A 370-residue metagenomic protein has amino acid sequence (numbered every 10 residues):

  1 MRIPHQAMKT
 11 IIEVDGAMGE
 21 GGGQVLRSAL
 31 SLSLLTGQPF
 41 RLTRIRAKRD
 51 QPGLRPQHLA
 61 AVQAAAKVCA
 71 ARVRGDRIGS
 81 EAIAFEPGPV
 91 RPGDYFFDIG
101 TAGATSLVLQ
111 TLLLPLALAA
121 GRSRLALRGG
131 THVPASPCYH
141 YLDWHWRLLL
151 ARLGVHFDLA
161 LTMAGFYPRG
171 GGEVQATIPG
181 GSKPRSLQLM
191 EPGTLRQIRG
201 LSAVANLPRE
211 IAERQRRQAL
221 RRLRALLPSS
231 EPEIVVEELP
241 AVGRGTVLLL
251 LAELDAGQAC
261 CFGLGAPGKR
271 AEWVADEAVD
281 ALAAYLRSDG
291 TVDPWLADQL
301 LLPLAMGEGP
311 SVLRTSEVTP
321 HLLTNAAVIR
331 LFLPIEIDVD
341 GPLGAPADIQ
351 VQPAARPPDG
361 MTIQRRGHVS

Functional and structural regions predicted by a protein language model:
T10-S33, H368: N-terminal basic/disordered segments at the start of proteins
G23-T43, G53-L54: N-terminal glycine-rich anion-binding loops that anchor highly charged ligand groups
L59-A160, Q175: A generic, well-ordered mixed alpha/beta core segment in the N-terminal half of proteins
R72-D76, R122-S123, H156-A164, L223-V242 (+3 more regions): Flexible, glycine/charged-enriched surface loops at secondary-structure junctions
E86, V90-P92, D98-T105, L118 (+2 more regions): Phosphate/diphosphate-binding glycine-rich loops and adjacent basic-rich segments that engage nucleotide
P134-P137, L161-Q175, V235-R244: Beta-rich nucleic-acid/ligand-interaction surfaces
A135, R185, E191-P294, V312: Conserved mixed alpha/beta catalytic, RNA-binding, or beta-rich assembly cores of soluble enzyme, regulatory
P303-S370: Internal helix-turn-beta structural module
